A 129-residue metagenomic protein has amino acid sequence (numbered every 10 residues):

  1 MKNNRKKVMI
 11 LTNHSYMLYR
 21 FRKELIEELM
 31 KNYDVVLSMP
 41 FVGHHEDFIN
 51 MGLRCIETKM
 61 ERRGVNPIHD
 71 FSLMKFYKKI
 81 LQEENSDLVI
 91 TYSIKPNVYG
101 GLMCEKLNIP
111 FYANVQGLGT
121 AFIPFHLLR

Functional and structural regions predicted by a protein language model:
M1-R5: N-proximal low-complexity "stem/linker" segments adjacent to membrane-targeting elements
K6-T12, E105-A121: Active-site proximal beta-strand in glycosyltransferases
I10-H69: N-terminal strand-loop element at the rim of the active site of nucleotide-sugar-dependent glycosyltransferases
L18-F21, I68-K75, P110-Y112, T120-R129: Nucleotide-sugar donor phosphate/pyrophosphate-binding loop at the beta->alpha transition of glycosyltransferases
M39, I90-T91: Short beta-strand scaffold positions
R63-L88, V98, L102, K106: An amphipathic, basic-hydrophobic alpha-helix
T91-N97, V115: Short His-centered aromatic/hydrophobic patch
